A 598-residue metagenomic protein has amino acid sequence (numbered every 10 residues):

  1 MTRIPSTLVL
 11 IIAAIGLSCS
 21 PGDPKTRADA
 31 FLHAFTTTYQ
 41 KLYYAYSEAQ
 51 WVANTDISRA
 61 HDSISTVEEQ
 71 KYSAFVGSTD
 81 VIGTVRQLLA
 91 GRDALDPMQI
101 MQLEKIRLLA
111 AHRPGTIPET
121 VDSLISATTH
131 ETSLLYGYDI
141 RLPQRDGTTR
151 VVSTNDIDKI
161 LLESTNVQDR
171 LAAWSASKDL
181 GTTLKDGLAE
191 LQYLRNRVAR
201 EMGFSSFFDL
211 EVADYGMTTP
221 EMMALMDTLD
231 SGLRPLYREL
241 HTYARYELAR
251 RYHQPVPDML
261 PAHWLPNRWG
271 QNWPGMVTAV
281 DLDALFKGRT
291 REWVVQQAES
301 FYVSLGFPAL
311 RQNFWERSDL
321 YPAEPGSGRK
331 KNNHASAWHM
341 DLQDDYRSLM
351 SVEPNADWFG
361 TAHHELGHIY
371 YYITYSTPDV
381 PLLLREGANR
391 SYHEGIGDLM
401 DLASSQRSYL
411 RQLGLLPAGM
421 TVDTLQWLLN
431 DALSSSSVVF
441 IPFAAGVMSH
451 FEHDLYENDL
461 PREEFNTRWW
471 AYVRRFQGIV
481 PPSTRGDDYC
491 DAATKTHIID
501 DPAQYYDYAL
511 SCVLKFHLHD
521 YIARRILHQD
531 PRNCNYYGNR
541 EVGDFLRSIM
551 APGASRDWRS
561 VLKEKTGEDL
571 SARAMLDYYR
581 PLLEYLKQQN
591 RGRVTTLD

Functional and structural regions predicted by a protein language model:
M1-L8: Bacterial N-terminal signal peptides that target proteins for export
I15-S18: C-terminal motif of bacterial Sec signal peptides marking the signal peptidase cleavage site
S20-A189, T496, A503-Y506, R559-L562 (+3 more regions): N-terminal helix-rich structural modules
S20-P24, A28, A60-S63, E104-I106 (+8 more regions): C-terminal, non-catalytic "cap/extension" segments appended to globular domains
T149-S153, A189-L349, T421-S434, F440 (+1 more regions): Active-site-proximal, well-structured secondary-structure segments within enzyme catalytic domains
F208-D209, A213, Y372-L399: Post-HEXXH active-site segment of zinc metalloproteases
M226-L236, E386-L425: Post-HExxH zinc-binding segment in Zn-dependent metallohydrolases
E353-S376, E394-D398, F451: Active-site recognition of the HExxH zinc-binding catalytic motif
